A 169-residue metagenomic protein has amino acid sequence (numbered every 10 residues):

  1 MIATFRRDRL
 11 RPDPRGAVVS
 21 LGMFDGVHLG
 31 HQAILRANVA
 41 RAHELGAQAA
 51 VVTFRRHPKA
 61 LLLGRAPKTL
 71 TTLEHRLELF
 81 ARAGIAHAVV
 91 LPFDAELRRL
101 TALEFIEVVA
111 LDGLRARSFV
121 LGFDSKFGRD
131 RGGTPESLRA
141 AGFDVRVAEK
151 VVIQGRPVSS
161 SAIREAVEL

Functional and structural regions predicted by a protein language model:
M1-L169: Nucleotidyltransferase catalytic core that binds NTPs
